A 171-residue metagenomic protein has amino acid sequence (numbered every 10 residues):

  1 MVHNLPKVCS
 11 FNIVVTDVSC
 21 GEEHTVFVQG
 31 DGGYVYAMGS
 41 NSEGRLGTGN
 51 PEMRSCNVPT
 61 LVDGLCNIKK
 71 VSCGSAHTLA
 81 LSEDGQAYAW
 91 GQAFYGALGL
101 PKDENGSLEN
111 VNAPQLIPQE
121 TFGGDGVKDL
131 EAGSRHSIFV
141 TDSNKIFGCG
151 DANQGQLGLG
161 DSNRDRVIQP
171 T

Functional and structural regions predicted by a protein language model:
M1-G30, Y34: WD40 beta-propeller repeat fold
V2, G32, E52-N57, E104-V111 (+1 more regions): A detector of repeated loop/turn-to-beta-strand junctions in beta-rich toroidal repeat architectures
V8-F11, N50, V62-G64, Q119-T121: Surface loop/turn motifs at the tips and blade-to-blade linkers of beta-strand repeat domains
G21, A37-G39, G44-G49, G74 (+5 more regions): Periodic glycine anchor positions in long extracellular repeat architectures
H24-F27, A37, H77-A80, A89 (+2 more regions): Conserved core positions of repeat-based scaffolds
D31-G32, N41, D84, A93 (+2 more regions): Residue-level signature of beta-propeller blades and closely related beta-rich strand-turn architectures in secreted
